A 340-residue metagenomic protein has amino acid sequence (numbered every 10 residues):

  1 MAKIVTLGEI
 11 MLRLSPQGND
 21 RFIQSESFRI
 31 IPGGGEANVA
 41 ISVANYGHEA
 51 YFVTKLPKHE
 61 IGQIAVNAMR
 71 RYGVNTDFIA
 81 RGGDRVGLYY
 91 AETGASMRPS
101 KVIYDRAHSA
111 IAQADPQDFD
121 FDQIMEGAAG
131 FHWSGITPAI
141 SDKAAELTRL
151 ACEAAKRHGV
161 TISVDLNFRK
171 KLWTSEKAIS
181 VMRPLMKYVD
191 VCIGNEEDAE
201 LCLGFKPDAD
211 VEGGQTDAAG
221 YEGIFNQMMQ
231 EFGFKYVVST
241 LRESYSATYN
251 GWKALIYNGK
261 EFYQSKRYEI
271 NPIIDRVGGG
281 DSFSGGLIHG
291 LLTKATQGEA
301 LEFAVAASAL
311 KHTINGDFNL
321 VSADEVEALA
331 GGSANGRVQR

Functional and structural regions predicted by a protein language model:
M1-N75, I79, A95-M97, I111-Q117 (+2 more regions): Glycine-rich phosphate/adenosyl-contacting loop at the front of the ribokinase-like
I10, I136, L166, S282: Active-site metal-binding loops of divalent metal-dependent hydrolases
Y90-A95, S322-R340: C-terminal domain-closing interface element
E92-A145: Conserved phosphate-binding/catalytic loop of the ribokinase/pfkB sugar-kinase fold
A154-T161, F232-K235: A short helix->loop->beta-strand "cap" motif at the edges of active sites that frequently abuts
I162-V164, C192: Hydrophobic faces of well-ordered beta-strands that scaffold small-molecule active sites in alpha/beta enzyme cores
L172-K260: Conserved phosphate/ATP/ADP-binding segment of small-molecule kinases
Y263-S333: Conserved post-catalytic alpha-helical subdomain immediately downstream of the catalytic base and nucleotide-binding
